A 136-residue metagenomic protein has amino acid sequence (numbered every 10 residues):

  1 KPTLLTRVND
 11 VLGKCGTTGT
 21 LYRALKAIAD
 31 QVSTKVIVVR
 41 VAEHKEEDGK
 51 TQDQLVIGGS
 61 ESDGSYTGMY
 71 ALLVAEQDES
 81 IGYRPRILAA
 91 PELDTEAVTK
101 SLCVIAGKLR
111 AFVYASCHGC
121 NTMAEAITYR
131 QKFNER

Functional and structural regions predicted by a protein language model:
K1-R136: Surface-exposed assembly/interface segments
